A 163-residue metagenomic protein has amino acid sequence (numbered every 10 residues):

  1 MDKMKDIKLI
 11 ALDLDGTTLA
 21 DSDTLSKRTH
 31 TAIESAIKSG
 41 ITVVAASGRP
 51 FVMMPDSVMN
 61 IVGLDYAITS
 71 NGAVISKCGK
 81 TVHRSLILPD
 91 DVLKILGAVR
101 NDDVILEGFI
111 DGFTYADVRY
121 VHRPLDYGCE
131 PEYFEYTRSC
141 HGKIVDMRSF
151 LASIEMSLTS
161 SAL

Functional and structural regions predicted by a protein language model:
D6-D23, I95: Asp-based phosphoryl-transfer active-site loop
K27-P131: Active-site phosphate-binding/coordination module
R123-M147: Acidic, His- and aromatic-enriched active-site or binding-groove loops in soluble protein domains that engage sugars
S139-L163: C-terminal cap/substrate-recognition subdomain and adjoining C-terminal extension of metal-dependent phosphatase-like
